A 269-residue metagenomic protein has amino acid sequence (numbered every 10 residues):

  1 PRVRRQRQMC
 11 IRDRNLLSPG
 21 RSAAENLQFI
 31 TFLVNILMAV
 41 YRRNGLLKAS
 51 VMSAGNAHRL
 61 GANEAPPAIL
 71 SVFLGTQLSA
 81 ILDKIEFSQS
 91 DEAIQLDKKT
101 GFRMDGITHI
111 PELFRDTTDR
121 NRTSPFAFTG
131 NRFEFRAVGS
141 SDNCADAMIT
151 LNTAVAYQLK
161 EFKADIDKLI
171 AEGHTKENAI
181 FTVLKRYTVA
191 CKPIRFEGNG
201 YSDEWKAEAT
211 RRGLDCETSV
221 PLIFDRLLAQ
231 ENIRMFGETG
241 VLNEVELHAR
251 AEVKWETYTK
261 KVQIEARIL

Functional and structural regions predicted by a protein language model:
P1-I11: Single conserved hydrophobic/aromatic residue that forms the stacking wall/gate of nucleotide- or nucleobase-binding
Q8, L16-P19, N63, A147-M148: Short acidic, glycine/serine/threonine-rich loops at helix termini
R12-V51: Catalytic or ion-translocation cores adjacent to nucleophile or general acid/base/metal-coordination motifs in diverse
A39-L269: Acidic, glycine-enriched catalytic cores built around paired aspartates
